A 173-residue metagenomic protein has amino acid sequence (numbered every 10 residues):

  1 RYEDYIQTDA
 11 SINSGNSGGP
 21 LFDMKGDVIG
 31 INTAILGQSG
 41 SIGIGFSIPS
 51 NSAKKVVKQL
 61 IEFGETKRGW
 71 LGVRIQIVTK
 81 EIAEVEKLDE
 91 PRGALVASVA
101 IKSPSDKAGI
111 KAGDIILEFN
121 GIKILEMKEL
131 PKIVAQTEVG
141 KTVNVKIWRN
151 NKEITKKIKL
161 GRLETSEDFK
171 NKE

Functional and structural regions predicted by a protein language model:
R1-G18, M24-G64, R68, M127 (+1 more regions): Active-site loop architecture of trypsin-fold serine endopeptidases
D23, V28, K55-E173: C-terminal recognition in membrane/secretory proteostasis and scaffolding
